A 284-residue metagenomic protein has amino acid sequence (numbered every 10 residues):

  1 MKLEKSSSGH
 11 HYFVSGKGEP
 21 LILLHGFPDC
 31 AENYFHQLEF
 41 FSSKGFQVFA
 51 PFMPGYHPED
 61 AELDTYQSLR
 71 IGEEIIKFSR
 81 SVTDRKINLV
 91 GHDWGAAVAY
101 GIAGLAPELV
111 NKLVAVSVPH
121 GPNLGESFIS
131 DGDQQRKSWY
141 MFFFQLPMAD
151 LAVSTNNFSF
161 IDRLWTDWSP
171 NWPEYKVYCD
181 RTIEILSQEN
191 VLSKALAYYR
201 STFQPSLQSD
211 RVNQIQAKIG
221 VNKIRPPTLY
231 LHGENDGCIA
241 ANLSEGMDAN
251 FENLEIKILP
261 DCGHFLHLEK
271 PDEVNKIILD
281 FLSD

Functional and structural regions predicted by a protein language model:
M1-L21, S43-F46, T65, E252 (+1 more regions): Alpha/beta-hydrolase fold catalytic core
S6, S15, L231, L259-D261: Conserved beta-strand termini and adjacent loop/short-helix elements that scaffold enzyme active sites in alpha/beta
V14-D60: Conserved HGGG/HGGXW glycine-rich cap/lid loop of the alpha/beta-hydrolase fold
Q37, I102, I277-F281: Hydrophobic residues on the short alpha-helix immediately C-terminal to a glycine-rich phosphate/catalytic loop
V48-A50, Y230, I256: Conserved beta-strand scaffold positions in the cores of enzyme catalytic domains, especially in NTP/NDP-utilizing
Y56-V90, W94-F251, I258, H267: Flexible "cap/lid" subdomain of the alpha/beta-hydrolase fold that forms the substrate-access gate
I75, S79, V274, I278 (+1 more regions): Hydrophobic "lid"/C-terminal helical patch of Rossmann-like NAD(P)-dependent dehydrogenase/epimerase domains
C262-P271, N275: Catalytic histidine-centered segment of alpha/beta-hydrolase-like enzymes
